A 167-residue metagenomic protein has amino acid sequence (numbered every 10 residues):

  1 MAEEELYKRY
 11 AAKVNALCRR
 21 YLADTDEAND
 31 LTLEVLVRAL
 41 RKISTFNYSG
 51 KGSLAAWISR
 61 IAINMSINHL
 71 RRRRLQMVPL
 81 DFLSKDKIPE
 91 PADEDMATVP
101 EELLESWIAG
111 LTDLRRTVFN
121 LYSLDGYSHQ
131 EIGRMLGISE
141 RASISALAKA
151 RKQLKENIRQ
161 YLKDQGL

Functional and structural regions predicted by a protein language model:
M1-A16: A short, charge-rich alpha-helical start-of-domain segment used by transcription regulators
R9-A12, Y21, N120-Y127: Short helix-capping/turn signature of helix-turn-helix
A16, D30-V37, G52-N64: Structural recognition of an alpha-helix C-terminal capping motif at a helix-to-coil junction
R20-A23, L36-K51, R72-R74: Sigma70-family region 2
S44-T45, R60-L80: Arg/Lys-rich amphipathic alpha helix in sigma70-family domain 2
I67, R115, L136-K163: DNA-recognition helix of helix-turn-helix
Q76-L104, S128: Internal acidic/polar
A109, D113-T117, D125-A142: Helix-turn-helix DNA-binding module
